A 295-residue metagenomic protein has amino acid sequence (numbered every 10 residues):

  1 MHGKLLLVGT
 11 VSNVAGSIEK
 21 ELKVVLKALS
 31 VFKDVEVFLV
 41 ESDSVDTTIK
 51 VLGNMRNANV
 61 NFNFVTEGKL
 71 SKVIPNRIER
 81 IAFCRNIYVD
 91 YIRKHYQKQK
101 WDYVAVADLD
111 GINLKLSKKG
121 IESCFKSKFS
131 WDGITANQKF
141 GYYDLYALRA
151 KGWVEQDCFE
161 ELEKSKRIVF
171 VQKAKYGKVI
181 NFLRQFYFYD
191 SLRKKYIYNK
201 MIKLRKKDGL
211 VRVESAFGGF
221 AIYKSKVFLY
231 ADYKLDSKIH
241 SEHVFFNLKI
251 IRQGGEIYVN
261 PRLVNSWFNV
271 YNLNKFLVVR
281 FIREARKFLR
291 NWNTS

Functional and structural regions predicted by a protein language model:
G3-L5, A28-F38, V60-F62, D102: Short loop->beta transition adjacent to catalytic acidic/histidine clusters or analogous donor-positioning motifs
V14-A15, V40-V51, K69-S71: A conserved acidic beta->alpha catalytic loop
V14-L29: Short, well-formed alpha-helical segments that are part of the catalytic scaffolds of diverse glycosyltransferases
N57-W101: Active-site-proximal specificity loops/subdomain of glycosyltransferases
E67, I134-N137, N260: Short glycine/serine/threonine-enriched helix-capping/active-site loop that flanks the nucleotide-sugar donor pocket
K98-I112: Short beta-strand-to-loop acidic/aromatic patch adjacent to the donor-nucleotide binding site
I112-I222, A231-K234: Conserved catalytic core of nucleotide-sugar-dependent glycosyltransferases
L183, L192, M201-S295: C-terminal catalytic/acceptor-binding lobe
